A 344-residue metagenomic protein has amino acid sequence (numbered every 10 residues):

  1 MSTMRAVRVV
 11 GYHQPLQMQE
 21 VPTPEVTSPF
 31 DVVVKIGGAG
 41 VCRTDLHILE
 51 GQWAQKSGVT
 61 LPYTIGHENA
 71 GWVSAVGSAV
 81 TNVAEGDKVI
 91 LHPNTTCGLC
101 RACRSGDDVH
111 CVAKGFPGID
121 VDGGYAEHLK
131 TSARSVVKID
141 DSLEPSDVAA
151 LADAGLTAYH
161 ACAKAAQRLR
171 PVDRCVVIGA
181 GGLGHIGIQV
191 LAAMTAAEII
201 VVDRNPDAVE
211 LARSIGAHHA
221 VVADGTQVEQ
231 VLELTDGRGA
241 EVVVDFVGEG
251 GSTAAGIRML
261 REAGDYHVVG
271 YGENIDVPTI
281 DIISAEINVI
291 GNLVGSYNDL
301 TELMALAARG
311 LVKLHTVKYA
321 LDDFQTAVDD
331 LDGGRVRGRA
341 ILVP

Functional and structural regions predicted by a protein language model:
M1-M4, K35, P206, A254-R258 (+1 more regions): C-terminal hydrophobic helical "lid"/dimerization subdomain of Rossmann-like NAD(P)H-dependent oxidoreductases
A6-V26, R43-A75, I90, D108-D122: N-terminal glycine-rich cofactor-binding segment
P22-A39, W53-R101, S135, D140-L143: Glycine-rich beta-strand-centered segment in the early N-terminal region that forms part of a ligand/cofactor-binding
T95-I178: NAD(P)H dinucleotide-binding glycine-rich loop of Rossmann-like/cofactor-binding domains, especially the beta1-alpha1
D141-G225, E229-Q230: Mid-domain Rossmann-like dinucleotide-binding core that forms the NAD(H)/NADP(H) cofactor-binding site
A166-P171, V209-N288: Glycine-rich cofactor phosphate-binding loops and adjacent beta1-alpha1 units of small-molecule cofactor enzyme domains
N205, G272, G295: Residues in the short beta-alpha loop(s) of Rossmann-like NAD(P)-binding domains
D265-H267, V277-V317: Rossmann-fold dehydrogenase core element
